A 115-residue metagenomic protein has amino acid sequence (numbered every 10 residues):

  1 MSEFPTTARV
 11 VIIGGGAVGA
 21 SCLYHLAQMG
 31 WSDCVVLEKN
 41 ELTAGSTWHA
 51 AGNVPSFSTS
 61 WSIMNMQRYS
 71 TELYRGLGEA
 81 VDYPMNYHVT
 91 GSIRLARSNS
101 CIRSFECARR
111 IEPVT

Functional and structural regions predicted by a protein language model:
S2-E3, T43-S46, P84-M85, R109: Short secondary-structure boundary/capping segments
S2-V18, V35: Beta1/beta-strand and adjacent pyrophosphate-binding region of the FAD-binding site in flavoprotein oxidoreductases
T6-A8, W31-S32, T90, T115: Short coil/turn connectors at secondary-structure junctions
I13-G14, E38, A50, V89-G91: A secondary-structure boundary/capping signal
G19, T43, C101: Glycine-rich nucleotide phosphate-binding loop and flanking beta-alpha elements of Rossmann-like dinucleotide-binding
A27-W48: Glycine-rich FAD pyrophosphate-binding loop
G52-T115: Dinucleotide-binding Rossmann-like beta1-alpha1 core, especially the glycine-rich loop that anchors the ADP
